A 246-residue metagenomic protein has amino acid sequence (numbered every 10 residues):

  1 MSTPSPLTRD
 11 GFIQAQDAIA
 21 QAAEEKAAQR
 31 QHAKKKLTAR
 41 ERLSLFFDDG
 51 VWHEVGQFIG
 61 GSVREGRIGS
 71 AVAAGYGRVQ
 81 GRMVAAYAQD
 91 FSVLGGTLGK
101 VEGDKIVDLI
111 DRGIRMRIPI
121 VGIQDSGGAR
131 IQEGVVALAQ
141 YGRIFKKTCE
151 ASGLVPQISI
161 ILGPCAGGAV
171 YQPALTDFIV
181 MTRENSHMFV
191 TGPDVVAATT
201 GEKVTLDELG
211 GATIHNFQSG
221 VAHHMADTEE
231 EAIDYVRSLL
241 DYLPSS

Functional and structural regions predicted by a protein language model:
M1-G56, V190-S246: Amphipathic alpha-helical segments at domain termini/boundaries
M1-P4, V63-R67, K100-E102, A169-A174 (+1 more regions): Short, mixed-charge, low-aromatic patches
A23-K26, G113, I144, C165: Generic hydrophobic alpha-helical membrane-segment signal
A28-Q31, I118, V170, T176-D177: A generic hydrophobic-helix recognition signal that picks specific residues within alpha-helical hydrophobic
A33, L37, R42-I158: Long, structured ligand/cofactor-binding scaffold of large enzymes
Q124-S245: Conserved catalytic cores of soluble enzyme domains, especially glycine-rich substrate-binding beta-alpha loops
